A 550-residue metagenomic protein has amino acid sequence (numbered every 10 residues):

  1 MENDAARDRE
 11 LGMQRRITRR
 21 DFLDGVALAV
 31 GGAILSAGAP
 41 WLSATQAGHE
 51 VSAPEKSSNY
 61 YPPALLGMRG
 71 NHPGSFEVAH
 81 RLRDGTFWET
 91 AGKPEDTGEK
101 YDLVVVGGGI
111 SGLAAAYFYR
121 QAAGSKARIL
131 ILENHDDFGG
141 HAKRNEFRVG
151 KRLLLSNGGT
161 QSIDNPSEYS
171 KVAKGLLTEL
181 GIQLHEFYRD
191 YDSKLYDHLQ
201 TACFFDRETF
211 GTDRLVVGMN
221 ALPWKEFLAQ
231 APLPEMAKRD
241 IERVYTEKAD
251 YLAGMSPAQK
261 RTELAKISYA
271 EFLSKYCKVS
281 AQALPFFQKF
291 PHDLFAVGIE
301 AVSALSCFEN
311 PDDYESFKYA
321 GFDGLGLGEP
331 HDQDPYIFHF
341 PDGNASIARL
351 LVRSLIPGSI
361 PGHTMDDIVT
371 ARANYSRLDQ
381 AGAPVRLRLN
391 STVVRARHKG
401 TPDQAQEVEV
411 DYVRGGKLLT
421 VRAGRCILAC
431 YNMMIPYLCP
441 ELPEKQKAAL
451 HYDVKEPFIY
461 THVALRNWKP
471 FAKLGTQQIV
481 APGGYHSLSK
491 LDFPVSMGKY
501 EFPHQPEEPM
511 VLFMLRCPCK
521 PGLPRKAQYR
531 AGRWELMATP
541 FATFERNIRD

Functional and structural regions predicted by a protein language model:
M1-I17, D21, T45: N-terminal secretory signal peptides
R15, D21-S43: N-terminal export signals
S57, Y61-A64, G139-K171, E309-P330: Glycine-rich active-site loop/strand segments that organize a redox cofactor
D102-L130: N-terminal Rossmann-like FAD-binding beta1-loop-alpha1 element of flavoenzymes
R120-E146: Glycine-rich FAD pyrophosphate-binding loop
G150-D240: Dinucleotide-binding Rossmann-like beta1-alpha1 core, especially the glycine-rich loop that anchors the ADP
T246-S391, P402-A405: Active-site/ligand-binding neighborhood in enzyme catalytic cores
G328, D332-H339, R397, T401 (+2 more regions): C-terminal segments that line or cap access tunnels to active or ligand-binding sites in enzymes and enzyme-associated
